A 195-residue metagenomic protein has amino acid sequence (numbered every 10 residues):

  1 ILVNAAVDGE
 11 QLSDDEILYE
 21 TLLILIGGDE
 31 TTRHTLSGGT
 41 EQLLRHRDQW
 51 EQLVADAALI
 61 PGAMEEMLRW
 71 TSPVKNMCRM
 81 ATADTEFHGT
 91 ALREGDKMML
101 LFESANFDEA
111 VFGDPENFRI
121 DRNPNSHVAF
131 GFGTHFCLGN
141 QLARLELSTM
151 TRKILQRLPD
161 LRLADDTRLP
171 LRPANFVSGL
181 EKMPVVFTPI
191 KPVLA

Functional and structural regions predicted by a protein language model:
I1-A195: Cytochrome P450
